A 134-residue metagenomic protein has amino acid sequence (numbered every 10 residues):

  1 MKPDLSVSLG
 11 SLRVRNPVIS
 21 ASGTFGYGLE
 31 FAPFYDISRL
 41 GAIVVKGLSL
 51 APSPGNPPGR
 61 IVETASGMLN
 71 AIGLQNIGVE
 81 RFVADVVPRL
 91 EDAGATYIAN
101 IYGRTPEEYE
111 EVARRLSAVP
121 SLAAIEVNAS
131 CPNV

Functional and structural regions predicted by a protein language model:
M1-V134: Flavin-dependent oxidoreductase catalytic cores
